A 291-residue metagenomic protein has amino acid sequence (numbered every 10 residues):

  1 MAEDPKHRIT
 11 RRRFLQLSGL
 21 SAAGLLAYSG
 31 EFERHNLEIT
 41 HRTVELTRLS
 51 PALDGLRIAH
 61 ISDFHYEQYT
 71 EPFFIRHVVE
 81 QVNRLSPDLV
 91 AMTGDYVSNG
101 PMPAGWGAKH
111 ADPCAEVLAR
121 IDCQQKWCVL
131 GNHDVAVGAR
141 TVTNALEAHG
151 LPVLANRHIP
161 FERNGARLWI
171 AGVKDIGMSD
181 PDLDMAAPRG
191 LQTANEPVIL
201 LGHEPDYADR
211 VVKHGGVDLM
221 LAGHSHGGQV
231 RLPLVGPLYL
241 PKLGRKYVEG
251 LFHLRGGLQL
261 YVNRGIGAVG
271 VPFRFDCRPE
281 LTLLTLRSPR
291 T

Functional and structural regions predicted by a protein language model:
A2-L25: N-terminal secretory signal peptides and thylakoid transit peptides that target proteins across membranes
L17, S21-P113: N-terminal active-site segment of His-dependent metallophosphoesterases
L46-I58, I159-I170, L254-Q259: Beta-strand-turn-beta hairpins that frame and shape the catalytic cleft of phosphate-ester-processing enzymes
G55-H65, R167-I176, I199-H203, Q259-R264: Active-site-proximal beta-strand elements of phosphoester/diester hydrolases
I61-S62, V90-G94, K126-N132, L154-N156 (+3 more regions): Active-site neighborhood of phospho(di)ester-bond hydrolases with catalytic His/Asp-centered motifs
T70, F74-E162: Core catalytic region of metal-dependent phosphoesterases/phosphodiesterases, especially metallo-beta-lactamase-like
T143-N144, A148-L151, R157, R163-D209 (+1 more regions): Binuclear metal-dependent hydrolase catalytic cores centered on His/Asp/Glu-rich metal-binding motifs
A148, P205-T285: Conserved beta-sheet core of the metallophosphoesterase superfamily
